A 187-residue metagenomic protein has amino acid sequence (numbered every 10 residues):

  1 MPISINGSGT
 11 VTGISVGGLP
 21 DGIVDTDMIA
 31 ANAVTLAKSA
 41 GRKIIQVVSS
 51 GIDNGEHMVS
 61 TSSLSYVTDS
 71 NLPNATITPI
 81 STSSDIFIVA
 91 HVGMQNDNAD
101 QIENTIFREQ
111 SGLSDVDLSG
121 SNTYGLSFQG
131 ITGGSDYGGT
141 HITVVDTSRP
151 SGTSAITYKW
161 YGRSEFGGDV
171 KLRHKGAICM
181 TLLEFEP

Functional and structural regions predicted by a protein language model:
M1-N71: Fibrous stalk/shaft segments of extracellular and virion attachment machinery
G51-S60, S65-V67, P73-A155, K159-P187: Terminal beta-strand-rich extracellular "head" domains that mediate receptor/glycan or other ligand binding
